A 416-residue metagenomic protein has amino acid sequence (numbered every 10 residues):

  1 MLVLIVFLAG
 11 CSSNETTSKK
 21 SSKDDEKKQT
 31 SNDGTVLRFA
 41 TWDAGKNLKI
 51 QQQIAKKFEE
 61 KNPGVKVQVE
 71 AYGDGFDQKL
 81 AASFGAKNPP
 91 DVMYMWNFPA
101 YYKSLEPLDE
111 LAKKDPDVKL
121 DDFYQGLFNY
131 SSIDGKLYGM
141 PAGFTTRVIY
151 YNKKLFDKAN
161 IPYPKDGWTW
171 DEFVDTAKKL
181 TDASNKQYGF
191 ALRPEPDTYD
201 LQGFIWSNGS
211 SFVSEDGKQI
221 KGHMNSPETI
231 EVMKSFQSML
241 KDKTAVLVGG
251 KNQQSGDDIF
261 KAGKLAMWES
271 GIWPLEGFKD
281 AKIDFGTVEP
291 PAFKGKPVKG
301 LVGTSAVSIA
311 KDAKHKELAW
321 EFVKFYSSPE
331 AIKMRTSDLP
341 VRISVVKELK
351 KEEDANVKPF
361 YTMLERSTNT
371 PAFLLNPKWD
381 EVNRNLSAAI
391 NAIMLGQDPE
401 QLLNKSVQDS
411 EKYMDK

Functional and structural regions predicted by a protein language model:
M1-R38, E60, A355, Q408-K416: Short, low-complexity disordered leader/linker segments with a strong preference for bacterial N-terminal type II
K56-K61, K66, A159, K241-T244 (+5 more regions): Extracytoplasmic/periplasmic substrate-recognition and gating elements
K57-F123, K158-N160, D257-I259, A266-M267 (+3 more regions): Extracytoplasmic "Venus flytrap"/periplasmic binding protein-like
A82, D91, D117-L155, Y188 (+2 more regions): A structural signal for short loop-to-beta-strand junctions that line the ligand-binding cleft of periplasmic/secreted
M95-V148, F204, G286-V288, E352-K358 (+1 more regions): Hinge/lid segment of periplasmic solute-binding proteins
D157, Y163, S238-K243, R366-K416: Conserved C-terminal helix/tail region of periplasmic/extracytoplasmic solute-binding proteins
T176-A177, K218-G249: Glycine-centered hinge/linker elements that transmit conformational signals in sensory and ligand-binding systems
V288, T336-A388, A392: Long, aromatic- and glycine/proline-rich binding clefts that accommodate carbohydrate-like moieties
